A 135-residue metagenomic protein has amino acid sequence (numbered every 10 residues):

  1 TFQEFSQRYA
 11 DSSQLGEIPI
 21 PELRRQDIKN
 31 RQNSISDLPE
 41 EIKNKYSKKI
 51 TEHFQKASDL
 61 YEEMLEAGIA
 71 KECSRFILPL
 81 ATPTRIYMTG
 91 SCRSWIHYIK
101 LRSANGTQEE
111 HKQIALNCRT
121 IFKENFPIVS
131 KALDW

Functional and structural regions predicted by a protein language model:
T1-W135: Family-specific signature for flavin-dependent thymidylate synthase
